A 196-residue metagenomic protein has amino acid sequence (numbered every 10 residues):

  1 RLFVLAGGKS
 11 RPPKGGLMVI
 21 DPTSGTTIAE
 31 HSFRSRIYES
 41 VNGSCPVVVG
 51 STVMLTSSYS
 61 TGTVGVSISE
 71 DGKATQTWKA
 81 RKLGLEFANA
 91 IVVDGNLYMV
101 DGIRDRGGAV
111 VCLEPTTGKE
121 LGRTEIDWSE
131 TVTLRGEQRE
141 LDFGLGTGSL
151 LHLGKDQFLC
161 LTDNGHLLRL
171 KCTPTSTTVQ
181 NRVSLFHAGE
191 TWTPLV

Functional and structural regions predicted by a protein language model:
R1-V196: Noncatalytic, solvent-exposed loop/strand surfaces of beta-propeller-type extracellular/periplasmic domains
